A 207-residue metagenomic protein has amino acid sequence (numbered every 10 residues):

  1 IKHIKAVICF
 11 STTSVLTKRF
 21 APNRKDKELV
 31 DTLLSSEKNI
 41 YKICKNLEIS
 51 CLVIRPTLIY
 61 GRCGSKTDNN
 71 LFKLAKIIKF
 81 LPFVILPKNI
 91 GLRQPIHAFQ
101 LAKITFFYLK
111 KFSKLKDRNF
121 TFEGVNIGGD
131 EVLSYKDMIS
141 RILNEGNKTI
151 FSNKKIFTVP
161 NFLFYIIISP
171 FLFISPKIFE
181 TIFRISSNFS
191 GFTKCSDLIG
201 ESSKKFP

Functional and structural regions predicted by a protein language model:
K2-A6, L47-I49: A short helix->loop->beta-strand "cap" motif at the edges of active sites that frequently abuts
A6-C9, L52-L58, Q94, N126: Structural signature of the Rossmann-like NAD(P)-dependent dehydrogenase/reductase core
C9-N23, I59-D68: Conserved catalytic-site region of short-chain dehydrogenase/reductase
K27-I54, R62, D68-K73: Active-site Tyr-X1-5-Lys
T57-K66, P87-A98, G129-E131: Glycine-rich "substrate-gating" loop/helix at the edge of Rossmann-like oxidoreductase active sites
K76-I96, F107-Y108, N126-G128: A conserved pocket-lining segment of Rossmann-fold NAD(P)-dependent short-chain dehydrogenase/reductase
Y108-E180, F206-P207: Mid/C-terminal beta-alpha module of Rossmann-like enzyme folds, strongest in SDR-family dehydrogenases/epimerases
K177-P207: C-terminal amphipathic/interface module of NAD(P)-dependent oxidoreductases and related NAD-binding regulators
